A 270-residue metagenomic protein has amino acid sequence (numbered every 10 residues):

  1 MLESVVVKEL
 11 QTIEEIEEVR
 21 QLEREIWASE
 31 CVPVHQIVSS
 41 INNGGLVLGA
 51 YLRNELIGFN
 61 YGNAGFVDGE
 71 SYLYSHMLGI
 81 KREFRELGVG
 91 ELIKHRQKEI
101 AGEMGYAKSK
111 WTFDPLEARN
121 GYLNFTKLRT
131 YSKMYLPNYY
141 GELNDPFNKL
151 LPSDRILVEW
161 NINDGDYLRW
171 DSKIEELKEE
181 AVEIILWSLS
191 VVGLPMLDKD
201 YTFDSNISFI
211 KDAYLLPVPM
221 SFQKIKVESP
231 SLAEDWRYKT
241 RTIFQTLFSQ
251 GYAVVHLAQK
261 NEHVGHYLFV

Functional and structural regions predicted by a protein language model:
E3-R82, L136, Q259-K260: A conserved beta-strand-loop-helix scaffold within acyl/acetyltransferase catalytic domains
R53-N54, E83, N161-D166: Short loop segments at secondary-structure junctions
G65-S75, R85, A107, F209-L216: A conserved beta-turn-beta hairpin within the catalytic core of GNAT-like acetyltransferases that forms part
I80, E86-A101, N120, W236-K239: Conserved acetyl-CoA-binding loop-helix of GNAT-fold acetyltransferases
K81-E83, D114, P219: Residue-level recognition of the GNAT/N-acetyltransferase active site
A101-D114: Conserved GNAT acetyl-CoA-binding A-motif
M104, S132-V270: Intrinsically disordered, low-complexity, positively biased terminal segments
P115-M134, L143-P146: Conserved active-site alpha-helix within GNAT-family acetyltransferase domains
